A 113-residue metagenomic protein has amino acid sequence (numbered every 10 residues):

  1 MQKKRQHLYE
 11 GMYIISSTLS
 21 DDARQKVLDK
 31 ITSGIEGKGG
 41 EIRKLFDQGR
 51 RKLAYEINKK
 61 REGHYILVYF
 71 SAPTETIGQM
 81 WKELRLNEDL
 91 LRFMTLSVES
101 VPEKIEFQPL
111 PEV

Functional and structural regions predicted by a protein language model:
Q2-V113: Structured, basic alpha/beta domains of bacterial-type, RNA-associated proteins
